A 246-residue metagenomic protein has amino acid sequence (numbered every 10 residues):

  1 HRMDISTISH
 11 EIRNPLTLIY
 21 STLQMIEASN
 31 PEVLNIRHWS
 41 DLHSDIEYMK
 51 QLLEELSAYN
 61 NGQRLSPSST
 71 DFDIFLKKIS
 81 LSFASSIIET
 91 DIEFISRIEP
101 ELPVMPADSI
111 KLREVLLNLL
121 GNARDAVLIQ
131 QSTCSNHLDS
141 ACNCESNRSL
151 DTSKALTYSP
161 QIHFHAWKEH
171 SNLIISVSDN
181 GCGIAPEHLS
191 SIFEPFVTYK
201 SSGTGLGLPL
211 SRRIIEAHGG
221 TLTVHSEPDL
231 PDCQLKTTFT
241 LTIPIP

Functional and structural regions predicted by a protein language model:
H1-S9: Conserved HAMP-HisKA connector
I36-S86: Conserved DHp (HisKA) dimerization/phosphotransfer helix of two-component histidine kinases, i.e., the long coiled-coil
I88, E93-P103: Conserved catalytic submotifs in the C-terminal HATPase_c
C134-S171: Short beta-strand/loop element within the Bergerat-fold HATPase_c
I184-P195: Short conserved segment of the HATPase_c
G207, S211: Short alpha-helical Gxxx[C/S/T] motif in the catalytic ATP-binding
I215-E216: Detector for a conserved hydrophobic position within an alpha-helical segment of the HATPase_c
